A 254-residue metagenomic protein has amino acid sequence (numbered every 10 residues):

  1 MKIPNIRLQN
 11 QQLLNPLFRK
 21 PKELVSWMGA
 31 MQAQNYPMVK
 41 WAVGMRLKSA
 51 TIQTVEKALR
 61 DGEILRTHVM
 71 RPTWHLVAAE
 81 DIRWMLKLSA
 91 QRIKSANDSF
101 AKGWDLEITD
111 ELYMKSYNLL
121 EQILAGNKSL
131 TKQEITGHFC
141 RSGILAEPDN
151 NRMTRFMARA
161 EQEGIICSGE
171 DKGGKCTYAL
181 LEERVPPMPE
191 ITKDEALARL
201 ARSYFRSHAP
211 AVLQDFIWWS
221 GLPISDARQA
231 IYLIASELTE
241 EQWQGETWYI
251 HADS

Functional and structural regions predicted by a protein language model:
M1-S254: Long, low-complexity intrinsically disordered regions
